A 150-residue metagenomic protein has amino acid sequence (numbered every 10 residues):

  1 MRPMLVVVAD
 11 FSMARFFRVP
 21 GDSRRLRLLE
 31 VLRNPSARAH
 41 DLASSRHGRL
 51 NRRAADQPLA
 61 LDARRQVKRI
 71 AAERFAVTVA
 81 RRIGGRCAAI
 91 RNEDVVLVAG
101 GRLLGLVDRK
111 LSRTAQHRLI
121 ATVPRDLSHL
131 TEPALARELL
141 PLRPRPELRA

Functional and structural regions predicted by a protein language model:
M1-A150: Terminal alpha-helical anchor/extension segments at protein ends
